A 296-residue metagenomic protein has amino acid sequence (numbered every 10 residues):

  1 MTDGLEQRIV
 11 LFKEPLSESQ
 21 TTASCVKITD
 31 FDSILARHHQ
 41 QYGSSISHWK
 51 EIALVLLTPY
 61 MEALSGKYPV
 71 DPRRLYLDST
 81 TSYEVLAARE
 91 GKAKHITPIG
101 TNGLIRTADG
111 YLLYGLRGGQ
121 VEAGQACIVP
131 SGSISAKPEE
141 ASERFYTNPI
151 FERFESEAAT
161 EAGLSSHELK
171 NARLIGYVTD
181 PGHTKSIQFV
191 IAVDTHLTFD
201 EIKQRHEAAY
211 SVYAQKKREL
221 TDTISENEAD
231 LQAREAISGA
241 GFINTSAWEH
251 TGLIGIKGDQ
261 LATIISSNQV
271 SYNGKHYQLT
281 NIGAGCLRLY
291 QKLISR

Functional and structural regions predicted by a protein language model:
M1-S156, L164-R296: N-terminal leader/linker segments that precede catalytic domains of diphosphate-processing enzymes
E161: Short alpha-helical functional segments enriched in proximate histidine and acidic residues
